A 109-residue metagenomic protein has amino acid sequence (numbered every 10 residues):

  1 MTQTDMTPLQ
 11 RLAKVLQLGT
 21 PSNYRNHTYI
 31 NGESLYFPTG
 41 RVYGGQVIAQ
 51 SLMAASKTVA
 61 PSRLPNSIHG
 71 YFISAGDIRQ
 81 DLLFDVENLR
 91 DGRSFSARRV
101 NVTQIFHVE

Functional and structural regions predicted by a protein language model:
M1-E109: Terminal targeting signals and extreme-terminal segments of soluble enzymes
